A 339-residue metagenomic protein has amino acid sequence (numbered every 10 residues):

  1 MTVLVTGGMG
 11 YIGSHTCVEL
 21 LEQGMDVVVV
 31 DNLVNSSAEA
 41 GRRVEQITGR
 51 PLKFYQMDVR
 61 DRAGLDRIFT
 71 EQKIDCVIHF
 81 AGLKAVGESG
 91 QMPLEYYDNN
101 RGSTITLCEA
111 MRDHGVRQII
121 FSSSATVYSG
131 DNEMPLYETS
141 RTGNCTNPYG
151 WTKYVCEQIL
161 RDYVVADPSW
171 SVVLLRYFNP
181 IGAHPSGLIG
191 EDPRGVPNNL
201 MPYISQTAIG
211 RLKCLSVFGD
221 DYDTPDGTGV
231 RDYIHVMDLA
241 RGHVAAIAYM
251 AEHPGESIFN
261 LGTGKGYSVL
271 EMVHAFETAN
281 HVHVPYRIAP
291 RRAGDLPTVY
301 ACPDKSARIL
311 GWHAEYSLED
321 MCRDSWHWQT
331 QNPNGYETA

Functional and structural regions predicted by a protein language model:
M1-A183: N-terminal Rossmann-like NAD(P)+-binding domain of SDR-like oxidoreductases, especially those catalyzing
M57, F69, Y96, D192-V196 (+4 more regions): Pocket-edge positions in alpha/beta enzyme catalytic cores
Y97, T146-Y154, G190, R194-N198 (+2 more regions): Short-chain dehydrogenase/reductase
G182-H184, D221-Y222: Short, basic/glycine-rich phosphate-binding loops at helix/coil junctions that contact nucleotide phosphates
S186-L188: Catalytic core of nucleotidyl cyclases, primarily class III adenylyl/guanylyl cyclases
M201-A339: C-terminal substrate-binding subdomain of Rossmann-fold SDR/epimerase-dehydratase oxidoreductases
